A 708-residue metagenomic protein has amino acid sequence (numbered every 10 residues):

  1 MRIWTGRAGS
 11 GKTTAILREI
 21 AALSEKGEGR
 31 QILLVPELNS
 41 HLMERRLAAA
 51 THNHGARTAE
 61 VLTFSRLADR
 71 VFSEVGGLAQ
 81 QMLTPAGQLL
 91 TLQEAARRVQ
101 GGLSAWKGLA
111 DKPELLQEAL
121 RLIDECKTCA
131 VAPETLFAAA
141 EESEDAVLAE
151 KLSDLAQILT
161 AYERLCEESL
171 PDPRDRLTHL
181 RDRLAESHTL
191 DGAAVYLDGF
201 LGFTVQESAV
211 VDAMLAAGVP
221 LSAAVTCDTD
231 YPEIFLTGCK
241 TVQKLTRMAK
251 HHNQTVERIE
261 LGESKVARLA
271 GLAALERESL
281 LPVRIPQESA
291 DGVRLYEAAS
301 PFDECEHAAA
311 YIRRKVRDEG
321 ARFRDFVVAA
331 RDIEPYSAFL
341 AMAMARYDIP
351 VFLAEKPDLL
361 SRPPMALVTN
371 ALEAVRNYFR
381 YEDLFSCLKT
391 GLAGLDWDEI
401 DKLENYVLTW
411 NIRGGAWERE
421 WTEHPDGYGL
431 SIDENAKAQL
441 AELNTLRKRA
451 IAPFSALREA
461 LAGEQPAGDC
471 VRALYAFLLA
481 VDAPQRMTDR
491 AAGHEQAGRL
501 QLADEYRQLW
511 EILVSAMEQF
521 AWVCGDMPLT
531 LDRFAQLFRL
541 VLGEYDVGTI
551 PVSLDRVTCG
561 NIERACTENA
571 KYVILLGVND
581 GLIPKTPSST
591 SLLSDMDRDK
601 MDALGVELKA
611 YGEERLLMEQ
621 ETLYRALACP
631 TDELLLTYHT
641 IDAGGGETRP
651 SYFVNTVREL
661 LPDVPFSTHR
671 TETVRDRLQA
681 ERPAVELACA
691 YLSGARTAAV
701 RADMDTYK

Functional and structural regions predicted by a protein language model:
M1-K708: Polyanion-engaging groove/track-forming segments
